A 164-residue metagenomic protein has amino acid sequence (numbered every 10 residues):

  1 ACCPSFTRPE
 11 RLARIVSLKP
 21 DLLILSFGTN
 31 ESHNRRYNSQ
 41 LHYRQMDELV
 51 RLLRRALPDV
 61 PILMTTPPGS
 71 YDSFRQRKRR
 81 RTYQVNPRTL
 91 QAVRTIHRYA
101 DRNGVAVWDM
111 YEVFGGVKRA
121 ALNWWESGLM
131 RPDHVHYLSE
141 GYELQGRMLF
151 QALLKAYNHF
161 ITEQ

Functional and structural regions predicted by a protein language model:
A1, L25-N30, T65-G69, D109-V113: Active-site-proximal beta-strand/loop segments in catalytic clefts of secreted hydrolases
A1-R44, R55, H136: Conserved SGNH/GDSL esterase-like catalytic core that processes O-acyl groups on lipids and polysaccharides
L12, M46-R51, V93, H97: Generic structural signal for well-ordered alpha-helices, preferentially at hydrophobic/aromatic core positions
L18-L23, L57-I62, R102-A106: Loop/turn elements at helix/coil->beta-strand transitions in domains of secreted/extracellular proteins
I24-G28, V50, R54, P61-T66 (+1 more regions): Conserved, well-ordered alpha-helix/loop/beta-strand core segments that scaffold catalytic motifs
N34-R35, P61-T65, S73-Q76, R119: Extended hydrophobic-aromatic, low-complexity segments
L53-P58, A156-H159: Secondary-structure transition/capping motifs at alpha-helix termini and the adjoining loop/turn into the next element
S70-Q164: Catalytic His-Asp segment of secreted/periplasmic serine-dependent ester chemistry enzymes
